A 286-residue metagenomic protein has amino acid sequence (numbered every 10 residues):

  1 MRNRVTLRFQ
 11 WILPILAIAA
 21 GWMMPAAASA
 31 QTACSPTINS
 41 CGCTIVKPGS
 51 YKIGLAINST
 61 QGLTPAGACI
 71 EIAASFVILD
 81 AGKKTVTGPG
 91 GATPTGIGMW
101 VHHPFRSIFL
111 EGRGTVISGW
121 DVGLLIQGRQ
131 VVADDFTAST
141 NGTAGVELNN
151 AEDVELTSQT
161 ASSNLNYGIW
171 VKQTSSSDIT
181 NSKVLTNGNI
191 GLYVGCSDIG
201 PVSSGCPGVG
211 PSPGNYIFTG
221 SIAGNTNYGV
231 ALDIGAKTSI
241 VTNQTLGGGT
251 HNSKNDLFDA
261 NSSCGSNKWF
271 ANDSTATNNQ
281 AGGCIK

Functional and structural regions predicted by a protein language model:
M1-F9: N-terminal secretory signal peptides that target proteins for export/translocation
Q10-M23: Bacterial N-terminal signal peptides
A28-T32: Boundary at the C-terminal end of the N-terminal hydrophobic targeting segment
A33-S35, S40-T44, I70, G195-S197 (+3 more regions): Sequence contexts marking disulfide-bonded cysteines in secreted/extracellular proteins
T44-V46, S59-I78, G88-F109, G119-Q130 (+1 more regions): Extracellular beta-strand-rich solenoid/capping regions of secreted or surface-exposed proteins that bind or remodel
S50, G54-L55, F76-T85, R106-G119 (+6 more regions): Right-handed parallel beta-helix
G67-E71, G96-W100, D121-L125, T143-G145 (+4 more regions): Structural detector of coil-to-beta-strand junctions
F270-K286: Extracellular/surface-exposed low-complexity segments
